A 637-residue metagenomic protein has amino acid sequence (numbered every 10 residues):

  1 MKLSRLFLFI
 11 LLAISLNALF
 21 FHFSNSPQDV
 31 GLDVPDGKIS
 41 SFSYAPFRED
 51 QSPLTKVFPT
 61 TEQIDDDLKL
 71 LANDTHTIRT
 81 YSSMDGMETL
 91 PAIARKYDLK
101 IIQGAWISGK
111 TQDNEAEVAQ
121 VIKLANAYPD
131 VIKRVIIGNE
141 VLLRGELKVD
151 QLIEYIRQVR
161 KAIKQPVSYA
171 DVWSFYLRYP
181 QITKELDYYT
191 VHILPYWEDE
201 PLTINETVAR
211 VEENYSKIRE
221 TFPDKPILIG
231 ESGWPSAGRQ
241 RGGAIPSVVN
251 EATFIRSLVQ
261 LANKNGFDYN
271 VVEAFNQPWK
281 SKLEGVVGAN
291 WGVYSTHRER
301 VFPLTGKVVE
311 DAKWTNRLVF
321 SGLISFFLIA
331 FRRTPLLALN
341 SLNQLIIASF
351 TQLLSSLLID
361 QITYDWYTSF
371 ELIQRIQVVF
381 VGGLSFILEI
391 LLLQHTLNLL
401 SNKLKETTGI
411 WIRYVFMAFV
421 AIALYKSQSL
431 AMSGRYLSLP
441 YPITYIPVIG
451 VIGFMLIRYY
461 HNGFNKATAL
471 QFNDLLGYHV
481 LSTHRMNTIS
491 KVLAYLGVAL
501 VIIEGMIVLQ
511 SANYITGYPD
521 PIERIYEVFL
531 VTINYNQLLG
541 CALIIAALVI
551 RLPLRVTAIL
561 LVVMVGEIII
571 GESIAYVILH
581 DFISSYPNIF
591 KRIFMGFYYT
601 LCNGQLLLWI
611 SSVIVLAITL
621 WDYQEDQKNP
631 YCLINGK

Functional and structural regions predicted by a protein language model:
N17-D67, D74: Boundary/entry segment of secreted carbohydrate-active catalytic domains
D33, P53-K56, A244-S247, N265-D268 (+5 more regions): Aromatic-rich peripheral "rim/lid" segments of glycoside hydrolase catalytic domains that contact and position glycan
L54, S83, T89-Q165: Substrate-binding cleft of extracellular glycoside hydrolase catalytic domains
I78, V135, Y189, I229-E231 (+1 more regions): Conserved, mostly hydrophobic/aromatic
Q103, K133, D171-R210, W234-P235 (+1 more regions): Aromatic- and acid-rich polysaccharide-binding/catalytic face of secreted or lumenal carbohydrate-active enzymes
A105, V159-L177, D224-G230, F267-P278: Aromatic-lined carbohydrate-recognition surfaces of secreted/lumenal glycan-active proteins
W197-R239, L437, Y441, V531: Glycoside hydrolase catalytic-domain groove-lining segments
R332-P335, L357-S369, L424-Y436, M506-D520 (+1 more regions): Juxtamembrane "helix-exit" motif on the non-cytosolic side of transmembrane helices
